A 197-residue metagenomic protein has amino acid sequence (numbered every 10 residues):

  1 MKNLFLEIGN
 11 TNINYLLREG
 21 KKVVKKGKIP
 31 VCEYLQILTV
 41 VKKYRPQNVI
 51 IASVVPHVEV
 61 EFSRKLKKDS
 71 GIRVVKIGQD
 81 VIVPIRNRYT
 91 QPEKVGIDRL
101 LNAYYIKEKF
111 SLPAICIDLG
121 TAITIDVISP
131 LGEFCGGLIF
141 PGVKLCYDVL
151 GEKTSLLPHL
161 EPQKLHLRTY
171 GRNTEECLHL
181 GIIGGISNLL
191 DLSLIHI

Functional and structural regions predicted by a protein language model:
M1-G20, I106, L112-F134, L150: Gly/Thr-rich phosphate-binding beta-strand-loop-beta motif of the actin/hexokinase/Hsp70
M1-V83: N-terminal glycine/serine-rich phosphate-binding loop of ATP-dependent small-molecule kinases, especially carbohydrate
V74-G78, V95-I97, I115-D118: General beta-strand structural signal in soluble alpha/beta enzymes
P84-A114: Conserved phosphate-binding catalytic cores of ATP/NTP-utilizing and phosphoryl-transfer enzymes
I106, I186-S193: Phosphate/ATP-binding catalytic cores across multiple sugar-kinase/actin-like superfamilies, primarily ASKHA
E108-S111, G136-H179: Glycine-rich phosphate-binding loop plus the immediately following alpha-helix
I195-I197: Conserved small/polar residues in nucleotide/adenosyl-binding loops
